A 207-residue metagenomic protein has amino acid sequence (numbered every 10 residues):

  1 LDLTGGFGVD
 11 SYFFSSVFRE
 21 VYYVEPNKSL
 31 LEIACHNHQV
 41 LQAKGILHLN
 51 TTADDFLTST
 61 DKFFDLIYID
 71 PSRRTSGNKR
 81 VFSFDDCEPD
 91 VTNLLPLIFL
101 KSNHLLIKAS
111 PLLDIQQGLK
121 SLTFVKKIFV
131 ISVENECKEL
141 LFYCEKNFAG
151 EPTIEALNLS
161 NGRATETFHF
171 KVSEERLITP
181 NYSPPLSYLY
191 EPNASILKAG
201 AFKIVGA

Functional and structural regions predicted by a protein language model:
L3: Conserved beta-strand/loop positions that form the S-adenosyl-L-methionine
F7-R19: Conserved SAM-binding loop of SAM-dependent methyltransferases across substrates and taxa, primarily the Class I
S16-F18, H36-H38, F63, V81-F84 (+1 more regions): Short, glycine/charged-enriched secondary-structure capping and boundary segments
R19, D65, N103: Receiver (REC) domain switch/active-site residues of two-component response regulators
E20-E25: Conserved SAM-binding motif I beta-strand of class I
P26-D61: S-adenosyl-L-methionine
Y68, R73-A207: Class I S-adenosyl-L-methionine
